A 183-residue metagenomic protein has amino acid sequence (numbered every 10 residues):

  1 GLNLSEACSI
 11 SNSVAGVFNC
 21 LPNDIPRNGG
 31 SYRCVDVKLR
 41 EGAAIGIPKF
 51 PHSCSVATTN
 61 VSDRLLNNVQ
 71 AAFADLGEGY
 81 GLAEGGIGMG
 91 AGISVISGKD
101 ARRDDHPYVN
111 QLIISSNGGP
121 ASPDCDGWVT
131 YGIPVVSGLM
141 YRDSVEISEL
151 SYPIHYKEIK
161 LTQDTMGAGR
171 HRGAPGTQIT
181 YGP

Functional and structural regions predicted by a protein language model:
G1-P183: Glycine/proline-enriched, intrinsically flexible loops and inter-domain linkers
